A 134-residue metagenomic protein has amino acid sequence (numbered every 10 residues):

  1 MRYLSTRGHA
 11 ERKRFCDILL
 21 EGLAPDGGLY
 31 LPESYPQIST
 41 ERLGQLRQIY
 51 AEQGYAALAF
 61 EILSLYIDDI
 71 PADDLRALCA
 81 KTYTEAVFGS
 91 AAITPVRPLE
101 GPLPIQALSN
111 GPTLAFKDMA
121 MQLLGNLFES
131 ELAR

Functional and structural regions predicted by a protein language model:
M1-R134: PLP-dependent amino-acid enzyme catalytic core
